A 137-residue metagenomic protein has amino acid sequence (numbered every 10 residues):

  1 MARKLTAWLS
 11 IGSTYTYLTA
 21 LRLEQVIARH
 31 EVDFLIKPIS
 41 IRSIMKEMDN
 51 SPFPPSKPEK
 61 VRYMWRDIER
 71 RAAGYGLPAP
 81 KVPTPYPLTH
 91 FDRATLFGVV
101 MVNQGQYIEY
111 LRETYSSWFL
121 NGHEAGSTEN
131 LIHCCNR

Functional and structural regions predicted by a protein language model:
M1-T6: Extreme N-terminal starter segment of soluble prokaryotic enzymes
I11, T19-W118: Structural alpha/beta surface segment adjacent to cysteine/selenocysteine redox centers across thiol/disulfide enzymes
T14: Active-site glycine- and acidic-residue-rich loops that bind and position anionic ligands or nucleotide-like cofactors
Y107-R137: GST-like fold's C-terminal all-alpha helical module
